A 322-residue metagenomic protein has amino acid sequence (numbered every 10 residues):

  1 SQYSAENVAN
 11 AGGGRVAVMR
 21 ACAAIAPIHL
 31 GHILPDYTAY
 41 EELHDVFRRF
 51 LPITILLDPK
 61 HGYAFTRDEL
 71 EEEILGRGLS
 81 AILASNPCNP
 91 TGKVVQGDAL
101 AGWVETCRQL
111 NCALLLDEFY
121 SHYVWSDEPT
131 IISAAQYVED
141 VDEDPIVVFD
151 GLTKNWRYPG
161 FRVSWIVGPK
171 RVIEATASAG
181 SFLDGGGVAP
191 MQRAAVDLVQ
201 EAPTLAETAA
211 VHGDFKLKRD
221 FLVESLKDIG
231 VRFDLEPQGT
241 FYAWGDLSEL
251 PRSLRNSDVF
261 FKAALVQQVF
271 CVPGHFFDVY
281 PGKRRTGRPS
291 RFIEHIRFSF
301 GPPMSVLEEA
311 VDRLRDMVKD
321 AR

Functional and structural regions predicted by a protein language model:
S1-T106, S121-V141, V147: Conserved core of the PLP fold type I
V8, L30, H44, I82 (+10 more regions): Generic structural signal for small/hydrophobic residues in well-ordered secondary structure, especially within
E42-V46, Q136-G213, D220-I229, V311-D312 (+1 more regions): Conserved core segment of the aminotransferase class I/II
L51-P52, L114, F233, C271: Hydrophobic beta-strand scaffold residues
E72, V141-D142, S253-L254, V266-C271 (+1 more regions): PLP-dependent enzyme catalytic core of the Aspartate aminotransferase-like
R77, Q109-L110, I229, Q267 (+1 more regions): Helix C-cap/helix->beta junction micro-motif
L83-N86, L115-E118, D150, L235-E236 (+3 more regions): Short beta-strand segments
V196, H212-V223, F233-S248, R291: Conserved glycine-rich beta-strand-loop-beta hairpin in the small C-terminal domain of fold type I
